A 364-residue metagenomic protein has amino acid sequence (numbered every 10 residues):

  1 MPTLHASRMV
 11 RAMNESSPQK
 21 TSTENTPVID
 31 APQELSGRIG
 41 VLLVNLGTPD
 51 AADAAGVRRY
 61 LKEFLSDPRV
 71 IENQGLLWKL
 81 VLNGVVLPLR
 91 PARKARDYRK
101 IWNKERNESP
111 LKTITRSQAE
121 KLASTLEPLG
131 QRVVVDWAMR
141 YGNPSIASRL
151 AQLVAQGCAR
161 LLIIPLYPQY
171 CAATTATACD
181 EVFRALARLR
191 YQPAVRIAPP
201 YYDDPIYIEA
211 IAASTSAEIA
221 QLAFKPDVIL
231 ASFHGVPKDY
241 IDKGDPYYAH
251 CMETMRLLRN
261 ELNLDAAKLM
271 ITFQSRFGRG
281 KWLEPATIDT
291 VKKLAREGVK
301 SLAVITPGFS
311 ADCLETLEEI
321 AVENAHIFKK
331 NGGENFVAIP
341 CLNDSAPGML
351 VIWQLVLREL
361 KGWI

Functional and structural regions predicted by a protein language model:
M1-A12, S16: N-terminal amphipathic/basic-hydrophobic helices that include classical n-h-c signal peptides and signal-anchor
N14-I364: Active-site-proximal alpha-helix that buttresses catalytic centers in soluble enzyme cores
